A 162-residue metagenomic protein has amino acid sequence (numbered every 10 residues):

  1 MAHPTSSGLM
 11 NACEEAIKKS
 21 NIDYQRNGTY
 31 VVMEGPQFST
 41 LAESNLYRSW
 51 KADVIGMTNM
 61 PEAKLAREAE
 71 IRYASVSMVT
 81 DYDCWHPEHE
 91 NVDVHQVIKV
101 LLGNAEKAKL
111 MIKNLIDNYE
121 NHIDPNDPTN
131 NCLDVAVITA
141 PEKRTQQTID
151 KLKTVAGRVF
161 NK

Functional and structural regions predicted by a protein language model:
M1-P87, H95-L102, I112-D117, D124-K162: Glycine-rich phosphate- or other oxyanion-binding loops that anchor nucleotides, phosphorylated ligands
K107: Charged catalytic carboxylate motif
